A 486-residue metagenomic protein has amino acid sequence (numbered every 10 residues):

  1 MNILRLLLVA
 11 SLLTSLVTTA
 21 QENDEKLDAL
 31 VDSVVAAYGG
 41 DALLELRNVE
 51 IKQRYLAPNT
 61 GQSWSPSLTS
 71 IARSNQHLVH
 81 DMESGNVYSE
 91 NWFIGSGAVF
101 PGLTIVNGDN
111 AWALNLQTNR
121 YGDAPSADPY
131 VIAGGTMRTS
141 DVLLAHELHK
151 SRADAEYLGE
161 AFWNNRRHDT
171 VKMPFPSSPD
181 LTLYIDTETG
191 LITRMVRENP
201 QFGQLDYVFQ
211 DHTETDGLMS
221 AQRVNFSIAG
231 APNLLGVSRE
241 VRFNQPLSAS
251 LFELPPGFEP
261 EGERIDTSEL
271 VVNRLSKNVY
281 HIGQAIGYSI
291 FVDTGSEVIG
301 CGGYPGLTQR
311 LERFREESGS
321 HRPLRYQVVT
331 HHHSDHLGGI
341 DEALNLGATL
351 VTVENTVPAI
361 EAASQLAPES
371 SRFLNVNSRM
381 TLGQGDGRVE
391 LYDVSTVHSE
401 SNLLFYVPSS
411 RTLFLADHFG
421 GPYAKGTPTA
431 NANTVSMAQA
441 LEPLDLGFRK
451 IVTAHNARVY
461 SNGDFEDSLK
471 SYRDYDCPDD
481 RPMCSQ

Functional and structural regions predicted by a protein language model:
L7-S15: Bacterial N-terminal signal peptides
E22-A29, I105-D180, T187-T189, N199-P200 (+5 more regions): Flexible, processing/modification-adjacent segments and terminal tails in exported/periplasmic/extracellular proteins
E22-N23, L27-R120, D154-F162, P305-G306: N-terminal mature ectodomain segment of secretory-pathway/periplasmic proteins
W163-F252, P408, A416, G421-P422 (+2 more regions): Gly/Pro-enriched, hydrophobic low-complexity segments that function as extracytoplasmic propeptides/linkers
L235-G295: Zn-dependent metallo-beta-lactamase
V272-R315, N402-G421: Conserved beta-strand hairpin/beta-sheet module of binuclear metal-dependent hydrolase folds, prominently
L307-V351, D445-G447: Active-site metal-binding motif and surrounding structural segment of the metallo-beta-lactamase
A438-Q486: Divalent-metal (often Zn2+) His-rich catalytic cores of metallo-beta-lactamase-fold enzymes
